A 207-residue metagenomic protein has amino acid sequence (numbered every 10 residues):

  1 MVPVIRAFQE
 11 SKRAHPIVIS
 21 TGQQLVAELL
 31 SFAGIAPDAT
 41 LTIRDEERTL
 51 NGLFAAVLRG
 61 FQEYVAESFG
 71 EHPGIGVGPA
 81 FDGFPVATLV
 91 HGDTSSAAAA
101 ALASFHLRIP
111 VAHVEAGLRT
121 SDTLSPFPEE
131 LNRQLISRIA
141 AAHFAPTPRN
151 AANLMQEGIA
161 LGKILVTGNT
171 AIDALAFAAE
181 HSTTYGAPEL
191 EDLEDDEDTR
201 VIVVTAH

Functional and structural regions predicted by a protein language model:
M1-I19: N-terminal phosphate-binding or glycine-rich loops at protein starts, especially the Walker A/P-loop of NTPases
R13-G60, Y64: Conserved nucleotide-sugar phosphate-binding/catalytic loop shared by glycosyltransferases and other
I19, Q24, I139-A206: A nucleotide-sugar donor-handling region in carbohydrate enzymes
E46-G76, T183-L193: Glycine-rich, highly charged phosphate/nucleotide-binding loops
S68-S95: Short N-terminal targeting/anchoring amphipathic segment
L89-L107: An aromatic- and histidine-rich active-site surface loop
A112-F127, A141: A short, histidine- and acid-enriched strand-loop-helix "catalytic/donor-clamping" loop that lines the nucleotide-sugar
E129-A142: Membrane-proximal helix-turn-helix segments that form the acceptor-binding/catalytic region of lipid-linked
